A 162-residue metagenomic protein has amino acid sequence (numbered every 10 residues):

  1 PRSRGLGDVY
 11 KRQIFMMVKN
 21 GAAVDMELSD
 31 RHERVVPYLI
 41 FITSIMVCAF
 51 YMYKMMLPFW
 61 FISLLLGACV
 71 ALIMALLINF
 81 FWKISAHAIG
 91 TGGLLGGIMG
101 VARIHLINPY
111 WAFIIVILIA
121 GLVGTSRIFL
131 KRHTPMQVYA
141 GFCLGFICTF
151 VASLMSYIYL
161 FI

Functional and structural regions predicted by a protein language model:
P1-Y10: Single conserved hydrophobic/aromatic residue that forms the stacking wall/gate of nucleotide- or nucleobase-binding
R4, V35-V36, R103: Short aromatic-rich membrane-water interface segments that cap or initiate transmembrane helices in multi-pass membrane
I14-A23, A49-I62: Transmembrane alpha-helix boundary signature
F15, P37-Y38, A68: Active-site proximal loop and beta-alpha junction motif in alpha/beta enzyme cores
A23-V24, H133: Transmembrane-helix boundary and interhelical-loop signature of multi-pass inner-membrane proteins
D25-I40: Juxtamembrane helix-capping/reentrant segments at transmembrane boundaries
I40-A49, G90-L95: Core segments of transmembrane alpha-helices that mediate helix-helix packing or line hydrophobic substrate/ligand
F61-I162: Membrane-embedded catalytic cores of phosphoryl/pyrophosphoryl-handling enzymes
